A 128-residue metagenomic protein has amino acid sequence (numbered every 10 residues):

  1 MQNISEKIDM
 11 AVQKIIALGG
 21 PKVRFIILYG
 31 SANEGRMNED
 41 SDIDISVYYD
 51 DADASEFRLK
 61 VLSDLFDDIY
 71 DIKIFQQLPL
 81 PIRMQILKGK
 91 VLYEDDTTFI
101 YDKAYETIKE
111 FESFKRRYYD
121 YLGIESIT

Functional and structural regions predicted by a protein language model:
M1-F25, N33-E39, Y49-T128: Catalytic core of pol beta-like nucleotidyltransferases
